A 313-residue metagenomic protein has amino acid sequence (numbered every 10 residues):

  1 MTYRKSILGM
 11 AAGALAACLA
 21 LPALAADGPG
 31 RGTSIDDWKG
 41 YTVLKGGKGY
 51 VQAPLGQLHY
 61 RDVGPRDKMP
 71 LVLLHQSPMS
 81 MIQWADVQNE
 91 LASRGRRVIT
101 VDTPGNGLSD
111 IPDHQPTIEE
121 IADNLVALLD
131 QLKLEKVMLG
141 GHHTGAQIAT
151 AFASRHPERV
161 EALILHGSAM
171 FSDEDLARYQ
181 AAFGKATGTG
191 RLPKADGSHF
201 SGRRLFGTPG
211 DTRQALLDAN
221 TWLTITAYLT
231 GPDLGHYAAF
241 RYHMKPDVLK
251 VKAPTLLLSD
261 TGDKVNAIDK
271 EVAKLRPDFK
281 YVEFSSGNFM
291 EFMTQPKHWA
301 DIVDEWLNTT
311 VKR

Functional and structural regions predicted by a protein language model:
M1-A11: Bacterial N-terminal signal peptides that target proteins for export
C18-Y50: An N-terminal hydrophobic leader/cap segment in hydrolases
P54-L108: Conserved HGGG/HGGXW glycine-rich cap/lid loop of the alpha/beta-hydrolase fold
A85, S93, T100-G140, T144 (+2 more regions): Active-site loop/oxyanion-hole signature of alpha/beta-hydrolase fold enzymes
T103, S168, S286: Active-site loop/turn elements of alpha/beta-hydrolase fold enzymes, especially the short glycine-/histidine-rich
T150, S154, E161-L192: Flexible "cap/lid" loop of the alpha/beta hydrolase fold
E174-D175, G190-L249: Conserved alpha/beta-hydrolase catalytic His-Asp/Glu region
T255-M293: Conserved loop-alpha-helix segment in the C-terminal half of the alpha/beta-hydrolase fold that carries the catalytic
